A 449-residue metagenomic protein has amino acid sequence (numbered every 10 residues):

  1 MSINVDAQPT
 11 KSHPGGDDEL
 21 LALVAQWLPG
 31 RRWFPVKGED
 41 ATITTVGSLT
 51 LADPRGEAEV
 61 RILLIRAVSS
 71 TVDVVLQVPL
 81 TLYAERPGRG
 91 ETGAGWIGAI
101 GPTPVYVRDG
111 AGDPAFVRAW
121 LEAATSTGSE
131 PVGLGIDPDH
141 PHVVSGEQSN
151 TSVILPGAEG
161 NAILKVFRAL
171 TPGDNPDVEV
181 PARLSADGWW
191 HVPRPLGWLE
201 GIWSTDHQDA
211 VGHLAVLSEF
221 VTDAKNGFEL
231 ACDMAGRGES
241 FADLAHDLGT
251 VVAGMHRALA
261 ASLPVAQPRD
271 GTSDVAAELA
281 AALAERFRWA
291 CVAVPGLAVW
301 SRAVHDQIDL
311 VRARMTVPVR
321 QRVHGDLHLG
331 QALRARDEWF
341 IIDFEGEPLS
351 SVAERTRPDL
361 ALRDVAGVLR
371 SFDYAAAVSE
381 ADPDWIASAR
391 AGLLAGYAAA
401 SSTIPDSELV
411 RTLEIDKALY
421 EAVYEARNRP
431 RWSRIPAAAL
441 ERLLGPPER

Functional and structural regions predicted by a protein language model:
S2-S48: Short Lys/Arg-enriched alpha/beta "domain-start" segment
V68-A282, D337-E338, E345-P383, A387 (+1 more regions): Conserved ATP-binding subdomain of kinase catalytic cores across diverse folds
A258-A261, A313-Q321: Protein kinase catalytic-loop region centered on the HRD/HxD motif
R269-D309, S388-A389, L393-A398, V423: Active-site catalytic-loop/activation-segment of kinase and kinase-like phosphoryl-transfer enzymes
R322, F340-D343: Pre-DFG segment of protein kinase catalytic domains
D326: Conserved catalytic-loop position in the HRD/HxD motif
Q331-I341: Conserved protein kinase catalytic/activation segment
P383-A399, I404-E408, T412-R449: ATP/Mg2+ or Mg2+-diphosphate-binding catalytic cores that bind nucleotide phosphates or diphosphates via glycine-rich
